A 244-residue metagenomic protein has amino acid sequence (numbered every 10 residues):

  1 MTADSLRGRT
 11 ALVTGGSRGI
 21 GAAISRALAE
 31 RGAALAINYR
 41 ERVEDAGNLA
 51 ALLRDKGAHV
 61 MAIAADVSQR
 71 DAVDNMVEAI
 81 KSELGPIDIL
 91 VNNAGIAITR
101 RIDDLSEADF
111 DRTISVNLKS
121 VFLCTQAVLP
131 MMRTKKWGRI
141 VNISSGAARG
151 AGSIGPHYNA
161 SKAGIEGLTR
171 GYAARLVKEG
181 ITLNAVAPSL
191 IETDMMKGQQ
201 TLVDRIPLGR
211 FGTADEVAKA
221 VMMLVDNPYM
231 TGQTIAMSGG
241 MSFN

Functional and structural regions predicted by a protein language model:
T10, S17-R18: Conserved glycine-rich cofactor-binding loop
V43-E44, A64-M76, E107, A214-E216: The beta1-alpha1 cofactor-binding region of Rossmann-like NAD(H)/NADP(H)-dependent oxidoreductases
R101-I102, D109-I114, I140, L202: Substrate-binding pocket helix/loop in short-chain dehydrogenase/reductase
T125, S161, T169: Active-site helix of classical SDR
P130, A174-R175: Alpha-helical segment proximal to the catalytic Tyr-Lys
W137, A214-M237, S242: C-terminal substrate-recognition "lid" of short-chain dehydrogenase/reductases
S145: Residue(s) in the substrate-gating loop at a strand-loop-helix junction that position the organic substrate next
